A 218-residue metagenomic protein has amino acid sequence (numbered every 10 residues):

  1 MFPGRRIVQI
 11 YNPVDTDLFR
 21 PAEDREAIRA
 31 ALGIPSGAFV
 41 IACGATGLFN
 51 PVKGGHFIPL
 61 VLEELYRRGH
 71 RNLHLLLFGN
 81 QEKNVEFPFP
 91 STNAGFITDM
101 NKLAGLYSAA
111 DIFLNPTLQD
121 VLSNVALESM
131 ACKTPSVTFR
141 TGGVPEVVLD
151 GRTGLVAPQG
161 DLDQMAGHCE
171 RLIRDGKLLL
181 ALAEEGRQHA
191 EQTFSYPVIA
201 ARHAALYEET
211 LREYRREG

Functional and structural regions predicted by a protein language model:
P13: Carbohydrate-associated surface elements
R20-I34: A short helix/loop element that forms part of the nucleotide-sugar donor recognition site in Leloir-type
P35-K53, P59-L62: Conserved donor-binding/catalytic core segment of Leloir-type glycosyltransferases
N72, G79-A104, I112: Nucleotide-activated donor-binding/catalytic signature segment of Leloir-type glycosyltransferases, i.e., the conserved
L118: Aromatic "clamp/platform" in nucleotide-sugar-dependent glycosyltransferases that forms part of the donor/acceptor
P135-T138, V148: Short hydrophobic beta-strand element within catalytic cores of glycosyltransferases and related nucleotide-activated
D150-G151, L155-L162, R171-K177: Conserved acidic donor-binding segment of nucleotide-sugar-dependent glycosyltransferases
Q164, R171, L178-T193, I199-A205 (+1 more regions): A short, well-ordered alpha-helix in the C-terminal region of glycosyltransferases
